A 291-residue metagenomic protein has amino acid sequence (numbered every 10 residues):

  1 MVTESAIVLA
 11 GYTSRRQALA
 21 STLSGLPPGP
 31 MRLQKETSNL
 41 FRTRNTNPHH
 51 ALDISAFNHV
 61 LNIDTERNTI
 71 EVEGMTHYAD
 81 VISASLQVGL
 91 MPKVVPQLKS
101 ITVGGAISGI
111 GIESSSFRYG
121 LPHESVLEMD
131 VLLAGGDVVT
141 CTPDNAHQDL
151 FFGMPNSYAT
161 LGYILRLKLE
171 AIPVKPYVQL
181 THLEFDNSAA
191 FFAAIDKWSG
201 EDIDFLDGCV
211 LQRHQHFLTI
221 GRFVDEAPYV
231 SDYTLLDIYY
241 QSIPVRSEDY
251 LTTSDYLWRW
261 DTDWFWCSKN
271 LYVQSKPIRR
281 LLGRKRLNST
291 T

Functional and structural regions predicted by a protein language model:
M1-T291: Noncatalytic alpha-helical scaffold of FAD-dependent oxidoreductases
